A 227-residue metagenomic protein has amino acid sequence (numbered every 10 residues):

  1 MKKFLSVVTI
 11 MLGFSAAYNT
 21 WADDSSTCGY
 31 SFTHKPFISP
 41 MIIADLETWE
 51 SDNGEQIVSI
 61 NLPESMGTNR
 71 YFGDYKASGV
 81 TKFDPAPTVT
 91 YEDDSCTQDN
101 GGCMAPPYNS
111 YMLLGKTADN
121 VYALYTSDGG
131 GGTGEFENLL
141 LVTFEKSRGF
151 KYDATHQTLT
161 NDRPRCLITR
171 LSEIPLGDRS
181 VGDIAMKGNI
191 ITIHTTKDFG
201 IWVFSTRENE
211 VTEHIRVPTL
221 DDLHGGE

Functional and structural regions predicted by a protein language model:
F4-G13: Sec-dependent N-terminal signal peptides
N19-Y75, N161-E227: Acidic, small-residue rich beta-repeat scaffolds with periodic aromatic anchors
S95-L113: Signature of short aromatic-glycine-proline-rich micro-motifs recurring in repeat-based ectodomains
G102-C103, D128-G134: Short consensus segments that form the blades of beta-propeller domains, in both extracellular/periplasmic
Y111-A118, D183-G188: Structural signature of eukaryotic scaffold interfaces centered on beta-propeller domains
N120-D128, N189-T196: Short beta-strand elements that form the blades of beta-propeller/WD-repeat-like and other beta-sheet-rich scaffold
N138-E145: Beta-propeller blade signature
R148-L167: Acidic Ser/Thr/Pro-rich low-complexity disordered segments that often serve as glycosylated linkers/stalks around
